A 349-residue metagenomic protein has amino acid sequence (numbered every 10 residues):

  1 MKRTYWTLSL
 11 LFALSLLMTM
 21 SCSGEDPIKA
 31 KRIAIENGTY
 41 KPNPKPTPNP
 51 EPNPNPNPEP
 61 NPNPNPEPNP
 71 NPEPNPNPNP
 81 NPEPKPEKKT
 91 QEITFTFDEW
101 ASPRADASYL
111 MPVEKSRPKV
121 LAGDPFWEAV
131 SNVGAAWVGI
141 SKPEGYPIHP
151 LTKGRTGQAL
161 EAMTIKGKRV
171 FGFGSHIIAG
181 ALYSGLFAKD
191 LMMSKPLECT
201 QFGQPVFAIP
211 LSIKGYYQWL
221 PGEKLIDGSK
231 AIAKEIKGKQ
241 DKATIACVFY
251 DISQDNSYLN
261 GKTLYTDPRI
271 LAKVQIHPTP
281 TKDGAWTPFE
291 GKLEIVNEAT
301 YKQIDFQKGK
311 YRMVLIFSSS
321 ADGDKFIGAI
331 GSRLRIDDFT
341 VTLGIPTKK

Functional and structural regions predicted by a protein language model:
M1-M20: Sec-dependent bacterial lipoprotein signal peptides
L16-Q91, L343, T347-K349: Bacterial Sec-dependent N-terminal signal peptides
C22-S23, I213, G291: Generic low-polarity alpha-helical segments
K31-P42, P80-P210, G238-Y250, N256-E290 (+2 more regions): Aromatic (Trp/Tyr/Phe) and Gly/Pro-enriched flexible surface segments
S175, G228-I232: "Short basic amphipathic alpha-helical interaction patches in structured regions
I209-W219, I232: A short beta-strand element within beta-rich, extracytoplasmic domains of secreted/secretory-pathway proteins
W219-I226, E235-Q240, Q254-N256: Extended, low-complexity, turn-rich repeat/linker tracts enriched in Gly/Pro/Ser/Thr and Asp/Glu that occur
